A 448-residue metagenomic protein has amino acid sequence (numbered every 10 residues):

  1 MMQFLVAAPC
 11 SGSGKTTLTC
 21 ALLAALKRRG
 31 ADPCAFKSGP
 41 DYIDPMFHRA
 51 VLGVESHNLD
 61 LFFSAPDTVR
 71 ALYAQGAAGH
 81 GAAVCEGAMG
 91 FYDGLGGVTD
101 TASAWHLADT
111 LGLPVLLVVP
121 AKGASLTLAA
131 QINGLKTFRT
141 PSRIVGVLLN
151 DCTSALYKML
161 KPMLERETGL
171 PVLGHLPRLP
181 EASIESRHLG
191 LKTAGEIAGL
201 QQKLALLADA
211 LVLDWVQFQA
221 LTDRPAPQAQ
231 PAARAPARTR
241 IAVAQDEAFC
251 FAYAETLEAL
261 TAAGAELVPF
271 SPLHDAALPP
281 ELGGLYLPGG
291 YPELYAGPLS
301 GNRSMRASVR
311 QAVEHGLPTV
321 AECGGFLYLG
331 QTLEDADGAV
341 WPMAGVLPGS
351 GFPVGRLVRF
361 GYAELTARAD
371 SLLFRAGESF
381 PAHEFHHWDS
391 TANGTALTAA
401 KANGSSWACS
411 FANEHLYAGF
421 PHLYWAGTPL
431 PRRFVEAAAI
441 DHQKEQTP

Functional and structural regions predicted by a protein language model:
M1-M2, R234-R240: A short, charged/proline- and glycine-enriched loop that marks the coil->beta-strand transition at the N-terminal
M2-L111, V119-R143, D151, A155-K158: ATP-dependent carboxylate-amine ligase catalytic core
L5, V84-E86, L116-V118, L148 (+3 more regions): Structural motif
K37-S38, V172-P180, E266-H274: Beta-strand->loop->alpha-helix junctions that form or flank phosphate-binding loops in nucleotide-handling enzymes
A108, A237, F249-T261, E266-V268 (+2 more regions): C-terminal and late-domain segments of enzyme folds
S125-A233: Internal gly/pro-rich beta-alpha loop/helix module that stabilizes soluble enzyme cofactors or their anionic handles
T239-E314: Phosphate-binding active sites in nucleotide-utilizing proteins
P292-A369: Cysteine-nucleophile active-site neighborhood
